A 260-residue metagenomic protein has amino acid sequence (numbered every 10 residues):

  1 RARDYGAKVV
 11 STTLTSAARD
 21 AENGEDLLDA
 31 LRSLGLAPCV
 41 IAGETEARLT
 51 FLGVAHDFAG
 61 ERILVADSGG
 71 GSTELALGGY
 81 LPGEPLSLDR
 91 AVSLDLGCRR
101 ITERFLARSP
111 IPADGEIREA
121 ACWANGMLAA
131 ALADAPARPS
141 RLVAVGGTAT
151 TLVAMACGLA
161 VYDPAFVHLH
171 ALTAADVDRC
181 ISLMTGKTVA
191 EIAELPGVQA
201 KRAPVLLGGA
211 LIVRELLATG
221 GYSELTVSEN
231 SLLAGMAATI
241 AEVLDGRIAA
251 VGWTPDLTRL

Functional and structural regions predicted by a protein language model:
R1-Y5, A18-R62, P85-L260: Helical "lid/coupling" subdomains associated with nucleotide-phosphate turnover
V9: Cationic, histidine-enriched alpha-helical/coil surfaces that engage anionic ligands
R62-S72, A76: A generic, well-ordered mixed alpha/beta core segment in the N-terminal half of proteins
Y80-G83: Short loop/turn segments immediately following beta-strands, especially the blade-tip and inter-blade linker loops
